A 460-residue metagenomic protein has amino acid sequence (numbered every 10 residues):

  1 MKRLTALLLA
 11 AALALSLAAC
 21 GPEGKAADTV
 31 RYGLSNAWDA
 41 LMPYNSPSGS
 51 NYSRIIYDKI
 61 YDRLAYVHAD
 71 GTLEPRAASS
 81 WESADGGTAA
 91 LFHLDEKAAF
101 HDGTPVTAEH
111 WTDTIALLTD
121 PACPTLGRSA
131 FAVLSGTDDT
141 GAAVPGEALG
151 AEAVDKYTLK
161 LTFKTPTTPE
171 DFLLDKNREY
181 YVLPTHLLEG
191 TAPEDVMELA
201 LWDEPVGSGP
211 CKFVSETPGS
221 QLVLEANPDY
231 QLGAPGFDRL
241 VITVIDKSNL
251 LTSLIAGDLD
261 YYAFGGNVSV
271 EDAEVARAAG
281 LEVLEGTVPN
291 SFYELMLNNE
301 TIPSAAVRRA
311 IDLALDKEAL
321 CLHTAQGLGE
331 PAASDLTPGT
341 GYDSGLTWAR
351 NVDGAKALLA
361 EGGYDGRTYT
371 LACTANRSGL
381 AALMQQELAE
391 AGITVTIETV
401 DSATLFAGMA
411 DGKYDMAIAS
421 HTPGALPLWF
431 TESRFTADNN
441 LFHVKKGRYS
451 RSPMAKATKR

Functional and structural regions predicted by a protein language model:
G33-D85, V206-G207: N-terminal lobe/hinge region of extracytoplasmic solute-binding protein
L34-I55, A77, T104, E170-L183 (+2 more regions): A structural "hinge/loop" feature
F131-E189: Surface-exposed binding/hinge segments that line and control ligand-binding clefts or catalytic entry sites
K176-P235, R239, V352-D353: Gly/Pro-rich hinge or "lid" segments in bacterial periplasmic/extracellular proteins
P218, A360-P423: Ligand/substrate-recognition segments at binding pockets and active sites
E225, P303-Q386, E390-A391: Append "and occasionally in soluble cytosolic enzymes with long acidic Gly/Pro-rich linkers
N227-D272, T394: Ligand-site clamp/hinge motif
R309, C321, D343, T396-L405 (+1 more regions): Extracytoplasmic/peripheral linker and loop segments enriched in polar/acidic and small residues with frequent Thr/Pro
